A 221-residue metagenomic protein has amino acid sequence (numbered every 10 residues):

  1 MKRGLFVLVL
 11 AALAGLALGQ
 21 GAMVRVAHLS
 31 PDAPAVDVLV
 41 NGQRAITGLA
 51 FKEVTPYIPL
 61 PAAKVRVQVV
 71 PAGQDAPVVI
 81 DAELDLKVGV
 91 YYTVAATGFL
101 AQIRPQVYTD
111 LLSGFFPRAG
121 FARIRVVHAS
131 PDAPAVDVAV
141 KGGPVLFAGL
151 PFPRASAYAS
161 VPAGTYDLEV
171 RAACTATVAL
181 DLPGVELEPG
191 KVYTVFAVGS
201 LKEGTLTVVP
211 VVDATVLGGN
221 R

Functional and structural regions predicted by a protein language model:
M1-G4: Positively charged n-region of N-terminal signal peptides that target proteins for export
L10-A11: Short, linear, compositionally biased motifs with a strong N-terminal bias
L18-R221: Intrinsically disordered, low-complexity polar regions and short flexible loop motifs
